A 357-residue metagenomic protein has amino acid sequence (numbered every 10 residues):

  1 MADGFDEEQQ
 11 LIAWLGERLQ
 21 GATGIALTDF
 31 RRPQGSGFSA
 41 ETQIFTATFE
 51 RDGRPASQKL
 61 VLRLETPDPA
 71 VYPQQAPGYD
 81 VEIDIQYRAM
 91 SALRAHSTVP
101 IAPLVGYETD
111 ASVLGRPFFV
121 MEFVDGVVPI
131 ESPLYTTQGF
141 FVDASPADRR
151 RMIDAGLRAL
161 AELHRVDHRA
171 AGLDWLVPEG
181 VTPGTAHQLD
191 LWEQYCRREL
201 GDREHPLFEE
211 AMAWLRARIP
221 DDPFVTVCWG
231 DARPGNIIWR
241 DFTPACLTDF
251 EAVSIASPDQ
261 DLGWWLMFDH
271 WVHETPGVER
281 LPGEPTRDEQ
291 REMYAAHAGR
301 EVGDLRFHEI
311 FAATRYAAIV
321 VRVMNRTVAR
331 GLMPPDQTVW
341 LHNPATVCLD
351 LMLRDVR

Functional and structural regions predicted by a protein language model:
M1-L27: Juxta-kinase regulatory segment immediately upstream of eukaryotic protein kinase catalytic domains
R31-F208, R218, F224: ATP-binding pocket architecture of kinase catalytic cores
V225-V227, A245: Conserved protein kinase catalytic-loop anchor
V227-W229, P234: Catalytic-loop of the protein kinase fold
T248-V253: Activation of the activation-loop gatekeeper triad in protein kinase-fold domains
D259-G299, A312-G331: Active-site activation/catalytic loop segments of kinase-like enzymes and analogous catalytic loops in related
D304, A318-R357: Helical subdomain adjoining the active site within ATP-dependent kinase catalytic cores
